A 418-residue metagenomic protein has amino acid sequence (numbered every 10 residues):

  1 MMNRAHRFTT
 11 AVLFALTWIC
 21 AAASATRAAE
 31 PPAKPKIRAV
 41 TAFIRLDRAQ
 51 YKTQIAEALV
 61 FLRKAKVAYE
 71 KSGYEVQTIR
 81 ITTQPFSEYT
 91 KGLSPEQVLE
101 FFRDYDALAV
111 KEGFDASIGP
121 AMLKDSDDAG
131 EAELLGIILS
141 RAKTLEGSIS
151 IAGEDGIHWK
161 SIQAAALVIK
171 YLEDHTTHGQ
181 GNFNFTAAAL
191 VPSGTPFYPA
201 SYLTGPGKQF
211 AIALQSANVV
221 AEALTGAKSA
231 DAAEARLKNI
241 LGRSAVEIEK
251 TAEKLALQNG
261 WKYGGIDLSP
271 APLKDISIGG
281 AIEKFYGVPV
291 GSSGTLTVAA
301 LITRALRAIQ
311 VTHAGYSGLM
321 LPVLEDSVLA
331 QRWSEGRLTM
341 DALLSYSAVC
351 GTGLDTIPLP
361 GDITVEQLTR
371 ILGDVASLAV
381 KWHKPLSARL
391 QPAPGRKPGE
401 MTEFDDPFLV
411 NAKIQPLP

Functional and structural regions predicted by a protein language model:
M1-F8: N-terminal secretory signal peptides that target proteins for export/translocation
T9-T10, E100: Intrinsic structural disorder/low-complexity segments
T10-A21: Bacterial N-terminal signal peptides
A22-E30: Boundary at the C-terminal end of the N-terminal hydrophobic targeting segment
A29-P418: Anaerobic metallocofactor- and corrinoid-dependent redox/one-carbon enzyme cores, especially those from methanogenesis
